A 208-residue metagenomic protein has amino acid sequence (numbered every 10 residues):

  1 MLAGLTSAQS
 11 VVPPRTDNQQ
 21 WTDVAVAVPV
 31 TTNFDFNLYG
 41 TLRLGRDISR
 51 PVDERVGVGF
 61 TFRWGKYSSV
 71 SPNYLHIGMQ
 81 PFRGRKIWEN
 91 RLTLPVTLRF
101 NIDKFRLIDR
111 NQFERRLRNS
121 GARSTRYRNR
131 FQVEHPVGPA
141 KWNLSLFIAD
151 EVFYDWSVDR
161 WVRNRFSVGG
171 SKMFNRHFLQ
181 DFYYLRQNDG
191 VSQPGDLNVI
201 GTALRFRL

Functional and structural regions predicted by a protein language model:
M1-P13, L208: Cleavable N-terminal export/targeting peptides
S10-W64, S69: Start-of-domain marker
V11-Q20, R43-D53, F82-I87, L117-T125 (+2 more regions): Solvent-exposed loop/turn segments connecting transmembrane beta-strands in outer-membrane beta-barrel proteins
V28, F62, L98-F100, H135-V137 (+2 more regions): Residue-level signature of outer-membrane beta-barrel architecture
T32-L38, K66-P72, D103-L107, P139-L144 (+1 more regions): Repeated loop/turn-to-beta-strand initiation elements of outer-membrane beta-barrel proteins
G40-R46, Y74-Q80, F100-K104, F113-L117 (+3 more regions): Transmembrane beta-strands of outer-membrane beta-barrel pores
G59-N119, T125-E134: Gram-negative (and chloroplast) outer-membrane scaffold detector with strong preference for beta-barrel transmembrane
T93-V96, L197-L208: Outer-membrane beta-barrel "beta-signal"
